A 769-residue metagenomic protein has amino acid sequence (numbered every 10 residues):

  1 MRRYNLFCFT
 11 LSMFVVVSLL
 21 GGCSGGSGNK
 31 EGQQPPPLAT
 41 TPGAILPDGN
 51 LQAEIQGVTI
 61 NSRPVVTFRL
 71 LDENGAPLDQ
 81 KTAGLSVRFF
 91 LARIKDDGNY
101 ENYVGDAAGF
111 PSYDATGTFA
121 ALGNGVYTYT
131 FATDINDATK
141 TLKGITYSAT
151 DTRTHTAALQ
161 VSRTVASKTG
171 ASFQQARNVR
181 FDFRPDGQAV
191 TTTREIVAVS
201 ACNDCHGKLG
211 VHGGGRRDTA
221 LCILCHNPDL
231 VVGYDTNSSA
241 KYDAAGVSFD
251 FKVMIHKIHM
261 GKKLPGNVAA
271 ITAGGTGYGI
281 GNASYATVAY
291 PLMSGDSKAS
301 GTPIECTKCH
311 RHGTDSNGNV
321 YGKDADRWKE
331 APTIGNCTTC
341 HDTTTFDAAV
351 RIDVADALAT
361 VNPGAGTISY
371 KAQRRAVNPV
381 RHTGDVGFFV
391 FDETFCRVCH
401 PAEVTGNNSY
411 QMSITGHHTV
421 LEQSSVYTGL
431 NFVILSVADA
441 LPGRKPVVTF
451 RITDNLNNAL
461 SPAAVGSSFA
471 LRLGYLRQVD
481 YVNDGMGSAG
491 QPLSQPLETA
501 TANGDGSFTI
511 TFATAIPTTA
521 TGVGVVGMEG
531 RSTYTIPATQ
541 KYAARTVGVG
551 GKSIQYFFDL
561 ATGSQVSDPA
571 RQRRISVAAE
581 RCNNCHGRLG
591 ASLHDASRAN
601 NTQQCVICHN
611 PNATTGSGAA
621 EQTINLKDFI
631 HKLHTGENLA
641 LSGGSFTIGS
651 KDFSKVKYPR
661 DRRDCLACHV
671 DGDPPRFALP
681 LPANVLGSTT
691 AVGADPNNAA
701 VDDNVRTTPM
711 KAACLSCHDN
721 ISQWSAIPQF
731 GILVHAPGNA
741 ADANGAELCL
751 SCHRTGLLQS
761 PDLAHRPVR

Functional and structural regions predicted by a protein language model:
R2-G21: Sec-dependent bacterial lipoprotein signal peptides
V17-I45, G49, G387-E393, R397 (+3 more regions): Bacterial Sec-dependent N-terminal signal peptides
G25, T343-T405, L435, G443-K445 (+4 more regions): Repeat-solenoid scaffold signature
N29, Q33-P36, A44, E54 (+2 more regions): Long, compositionally biased, intrinsically disordered segments
E31-E73: Acidic/polar, low-complexity intrinsically disordered N-terminal segments immediately downstream of a Sec signal
T41-T59, H418-L441: Low-complexity, acidic Ser/Thr/Pro/Gly-rich terminal tails and inter-domain linkers that flank the onset of structured
G49, I60-A331, D342-T345, A355 (+3 more regions): Extended surface/linker regions that mediate inter-domain or inter-protein docking in multi-component redox
C222-I223, C337, C396-R397, Q603-V606 (+1 more regions): Cysteine-rich micro-motifs
